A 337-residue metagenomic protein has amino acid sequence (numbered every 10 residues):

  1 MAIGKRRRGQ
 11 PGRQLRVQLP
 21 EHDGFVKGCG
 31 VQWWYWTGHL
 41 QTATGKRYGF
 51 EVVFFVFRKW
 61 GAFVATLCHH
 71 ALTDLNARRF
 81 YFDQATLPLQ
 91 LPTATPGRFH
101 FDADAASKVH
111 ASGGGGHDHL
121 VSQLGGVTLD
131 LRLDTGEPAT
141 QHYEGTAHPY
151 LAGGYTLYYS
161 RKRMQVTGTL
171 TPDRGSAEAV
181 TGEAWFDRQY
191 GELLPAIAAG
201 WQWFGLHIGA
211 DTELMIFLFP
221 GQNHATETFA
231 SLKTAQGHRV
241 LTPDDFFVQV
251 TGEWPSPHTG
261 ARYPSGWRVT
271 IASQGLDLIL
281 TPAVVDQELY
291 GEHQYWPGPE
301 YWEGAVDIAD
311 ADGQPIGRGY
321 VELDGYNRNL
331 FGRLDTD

Functional and structural regions predicted by a protein language model:
M1-D337: Structured soluble/peripheral alpha/beta segments that form catalytic or ligand/cofactor-binding pockets
